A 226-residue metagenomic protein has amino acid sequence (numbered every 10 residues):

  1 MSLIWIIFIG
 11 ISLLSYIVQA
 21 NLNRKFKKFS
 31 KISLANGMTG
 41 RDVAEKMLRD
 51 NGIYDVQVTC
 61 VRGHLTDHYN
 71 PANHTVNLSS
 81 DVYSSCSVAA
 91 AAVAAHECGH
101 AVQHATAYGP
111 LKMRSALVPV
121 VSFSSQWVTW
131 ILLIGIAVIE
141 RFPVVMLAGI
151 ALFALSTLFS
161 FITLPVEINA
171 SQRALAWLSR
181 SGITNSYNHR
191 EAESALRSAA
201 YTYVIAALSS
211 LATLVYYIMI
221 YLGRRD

Functional and structural regions predicted by a protein language model:
M1-K25, F142, L147-I150, F161-T163: Hydrophobic alpha-helical transmembrane segments of small proteolipidic membrane proteins, enriched in energy-coupled
I6-L14, W130-I134, I218: Core hydrophobic alpha-helical membrane-spanning segments
I7-I11, V121-V128, V145, G149-L152 (+3 more regions): Hydrophobic alpha-helical transmembrane segments of polytopic
Q19-S124, L158-D226: Polar-ligand-bearing catalytic/cofactor-coordination segments of membrane-embedded or membrane-tethered inner-membrane
V118-F142: Post-HExxH zinc-binding segment in Zn-dependent metallohydrolases
I134-A151, G223-D226: Membrane-interfacial helix-loop-helix connectors in multipass membrane proteins
